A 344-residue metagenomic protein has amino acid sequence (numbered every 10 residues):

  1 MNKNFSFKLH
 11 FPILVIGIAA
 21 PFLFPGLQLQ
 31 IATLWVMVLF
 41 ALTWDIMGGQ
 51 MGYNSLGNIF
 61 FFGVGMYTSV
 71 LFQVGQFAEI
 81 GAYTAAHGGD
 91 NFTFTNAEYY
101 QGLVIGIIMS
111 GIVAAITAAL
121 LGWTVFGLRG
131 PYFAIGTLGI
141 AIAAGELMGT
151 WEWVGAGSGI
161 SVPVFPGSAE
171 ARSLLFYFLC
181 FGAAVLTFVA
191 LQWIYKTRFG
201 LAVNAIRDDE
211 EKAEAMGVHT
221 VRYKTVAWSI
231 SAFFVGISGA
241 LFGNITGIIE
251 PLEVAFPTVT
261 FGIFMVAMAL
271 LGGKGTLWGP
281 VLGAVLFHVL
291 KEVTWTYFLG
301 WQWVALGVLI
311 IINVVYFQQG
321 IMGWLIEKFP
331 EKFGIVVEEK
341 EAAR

Functional and structural regions predicted by a protein language model:
M1-R344: Transmembrane alpha-helices and adjacent helix-loop boundaries
